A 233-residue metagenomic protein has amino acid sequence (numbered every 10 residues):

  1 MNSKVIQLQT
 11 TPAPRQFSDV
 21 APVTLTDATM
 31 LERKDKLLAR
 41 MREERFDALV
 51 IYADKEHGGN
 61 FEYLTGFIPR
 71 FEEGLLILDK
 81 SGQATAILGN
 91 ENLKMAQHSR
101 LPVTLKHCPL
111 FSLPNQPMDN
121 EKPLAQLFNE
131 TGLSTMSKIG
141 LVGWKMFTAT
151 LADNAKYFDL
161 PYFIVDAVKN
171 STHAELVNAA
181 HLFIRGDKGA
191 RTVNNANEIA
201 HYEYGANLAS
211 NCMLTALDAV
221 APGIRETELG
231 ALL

Functional and structural regions predicted by a protein language model:
N2-F17, N115-L233: Flexible, acidic/His-enriched mid-domain "rim/lid" segments that flank
N2-K122: N-terminal accessory/capping or targeting/presequence segment of soluble
